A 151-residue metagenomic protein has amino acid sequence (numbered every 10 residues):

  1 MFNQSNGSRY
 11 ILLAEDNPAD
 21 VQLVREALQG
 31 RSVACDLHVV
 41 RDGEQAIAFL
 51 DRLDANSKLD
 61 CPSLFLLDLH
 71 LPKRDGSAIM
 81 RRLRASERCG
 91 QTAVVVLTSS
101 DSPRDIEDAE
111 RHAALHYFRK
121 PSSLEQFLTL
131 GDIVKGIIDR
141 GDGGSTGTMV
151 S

Functional and structural regions predicted by a protein language model:
M1-L12, N17-D36, E44-Q45, D51 (+4 more regions): Non-catalytic signal-transmission and effector/linker regions of two-component phosphorelay proteins
N17, P72, R88, S100-R104: Negatively charged, flexible loop motifs adjacent to catalytic sites in prokaryotic signal transduction proteins
D54-D60, R84-Q91, H112: Conserved phosphotransfer cores of two-component systems
L67-D68, T98: Active-site residues of response regulator receiver
L71-R74, L83: Hydrophobic residue at a beta-alpha junction that N-caps the helix immediately following a catalytic beta-strand/loop
L115: Short, glycine/charged-rich "phosphate-handling" switch motifs in NTP-dependent and phosphotransfer domains
